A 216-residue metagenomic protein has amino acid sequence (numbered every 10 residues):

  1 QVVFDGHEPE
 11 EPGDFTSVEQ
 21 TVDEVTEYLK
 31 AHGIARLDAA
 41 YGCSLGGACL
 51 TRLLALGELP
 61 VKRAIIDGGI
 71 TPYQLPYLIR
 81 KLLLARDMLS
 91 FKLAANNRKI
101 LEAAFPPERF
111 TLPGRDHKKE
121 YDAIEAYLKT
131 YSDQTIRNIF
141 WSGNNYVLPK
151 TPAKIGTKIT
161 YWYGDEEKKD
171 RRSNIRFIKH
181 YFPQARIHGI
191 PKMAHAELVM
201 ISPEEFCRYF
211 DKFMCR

Functional and structural regions predicted by a protein language model:
Q1-Y41, E204: Active-site loop/oxyanion-hole signature of alpha/beta-hydrolase fold enzymes
Y41-L50: Gly/Ala-rich beta-loop-alpha elbow adjacent to hydrolase catalytic centers
A55, V61-L93: Flexible "cap/lid" loop of the alpha/beta hydrolase fold
L75-P76, N96-A153: Conserved alpha/beta-hydrolase catalytic His-Asp/Glu region
I155, Y161-Y163: Short beta-strand/loop motif that positions the catalytic acidic residue of the alpha/beta-hydrolase fold
T157, R171-K179: Short alpha-helix in the alpha/beta-hydrolase fold that links the catalytic acid
D165-D170, A196: Acidic catalytic loop of the alpha/beta-hydrolase fold
I190-E204: Catalytic histidine-centered segment of alpha/beta-hydrolase-like enzymes
